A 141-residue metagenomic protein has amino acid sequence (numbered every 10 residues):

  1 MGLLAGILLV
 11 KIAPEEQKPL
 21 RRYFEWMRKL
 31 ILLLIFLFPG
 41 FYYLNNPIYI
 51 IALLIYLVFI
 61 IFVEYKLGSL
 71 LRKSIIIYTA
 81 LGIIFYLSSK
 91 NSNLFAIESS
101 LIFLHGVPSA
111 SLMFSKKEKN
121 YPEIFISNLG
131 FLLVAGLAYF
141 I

Functional and structural regions predicted by a protein language model:
M1-I50, E123-I141: Alpha-helical transmembrane segments and their cytosolic membrane-interface
P19-W26, L71, N91-F95, Y121: Hydrophobic, aromatic-rich alpha-helical transmembrane segments and their membrane-interface anchor motifs
P47-K117: Membrane-proximal helix-loop-helix units in multi-pass membrane proteins
